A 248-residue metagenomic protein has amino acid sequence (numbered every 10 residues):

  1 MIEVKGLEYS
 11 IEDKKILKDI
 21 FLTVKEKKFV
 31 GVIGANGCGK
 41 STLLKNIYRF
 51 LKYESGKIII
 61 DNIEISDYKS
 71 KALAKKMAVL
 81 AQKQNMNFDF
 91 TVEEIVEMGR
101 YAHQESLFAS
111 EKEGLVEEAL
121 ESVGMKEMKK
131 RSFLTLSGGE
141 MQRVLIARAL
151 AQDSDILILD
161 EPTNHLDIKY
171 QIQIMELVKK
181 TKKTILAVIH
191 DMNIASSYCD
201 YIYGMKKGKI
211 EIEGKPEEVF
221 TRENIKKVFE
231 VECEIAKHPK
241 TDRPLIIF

Functional and structural regions predicted by a protein language model:
I33-A35: The feature captures the beta-strand-to-loop junction immediately N-terminal to the Walker
Y48: Helix-to-loop junction immediately C-terminal to a conserved catalytic motif
G56-E64, L73, R131: Conserved ABC transporter NBD signature motif
E97, E111-M128: Conserved ABC ATPase "signature" region
S132-L136, E140: Conserved ABC ATPase signature
A151-D155: A short, proline-enriched helix->beta-strand linker immediately N-terminal to the Walker B motif in ABC-type P-loop
L157-E161: Catalytic Walker B motif of ABC-type/P-loop ATPase nucleotide-binding domains
